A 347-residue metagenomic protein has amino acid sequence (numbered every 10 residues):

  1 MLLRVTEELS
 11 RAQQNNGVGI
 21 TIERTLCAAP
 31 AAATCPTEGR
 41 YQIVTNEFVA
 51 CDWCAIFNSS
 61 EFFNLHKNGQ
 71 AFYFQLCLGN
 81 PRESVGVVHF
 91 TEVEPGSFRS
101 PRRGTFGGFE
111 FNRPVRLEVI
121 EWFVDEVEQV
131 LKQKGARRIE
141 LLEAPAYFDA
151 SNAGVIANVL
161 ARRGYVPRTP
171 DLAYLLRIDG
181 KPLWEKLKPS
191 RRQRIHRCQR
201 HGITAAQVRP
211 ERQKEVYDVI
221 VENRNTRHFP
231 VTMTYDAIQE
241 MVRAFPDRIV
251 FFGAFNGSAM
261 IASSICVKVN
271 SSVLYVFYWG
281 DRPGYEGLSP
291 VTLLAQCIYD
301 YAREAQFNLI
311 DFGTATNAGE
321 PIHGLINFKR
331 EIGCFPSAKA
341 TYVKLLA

Functional and structural regions predicted by a protein language model:
L2-P30, E92, A157-L183, F307-A347: Active-site/acyl-donor-binding loops of N-acyltransferases
I22-S97, P145-T169, L175-Y285: A conserved beta-strand-loop-helix scaffold within acyl/acetyltransferase catalytic domains
E94-G107: Conserved acyl-donor/pantetheine-binding loop and adjacent beta-alpha core of acyl/acetyltransferases and related
G104-S151: A gly/proline- and charged-residue-enriched helix-loop-helix capping module
E110, R116, E121-E128, E240 (+1 more regions): Aromatic (often tryptophan-rich) hydrophobic motifs at membrane interfaces
E140, Q207, D311-F312: Short catalytic-loop micro-motif centered on adjacent basic/acidic residues
